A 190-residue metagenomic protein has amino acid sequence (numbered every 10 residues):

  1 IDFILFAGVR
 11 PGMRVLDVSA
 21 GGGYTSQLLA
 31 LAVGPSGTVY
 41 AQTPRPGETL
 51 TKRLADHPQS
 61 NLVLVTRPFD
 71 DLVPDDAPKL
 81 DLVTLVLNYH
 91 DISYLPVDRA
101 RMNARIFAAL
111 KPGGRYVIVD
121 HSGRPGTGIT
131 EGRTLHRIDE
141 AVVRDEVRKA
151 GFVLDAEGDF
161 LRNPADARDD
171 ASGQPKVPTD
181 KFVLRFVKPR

Functional and structural regions predicted by a protein language model:
R10-G21: Conserved class I S-adenosyl-L-methionine
A30-G34, D98-P112: A short glycine-rich, Lys/Arg-flanked "PGG" loop and its adjoining helix->strand segment in the class I
P58-D70: Conserved SAM-binding strand-loop segment of SAM-dependent methyltransferases
Q59, L72-V83: A short acidic, Gly/Pro-enriched loop at the edge of an enzyme's catalytic core that lines a small-molecule cofactor
L80-A100: A short SAM/SAH-binding and catalytic strip from SAM-dependent methyltransferases
G113-S122: Conserved beta-strand signature within the Rossmann-like core of class I S-adenosyl-L-methionine
I129-D155: Conserved Class I S-adenosyl-L-methionine
A165-R190: Core SAM-dependent methyltransferase catalytic element
